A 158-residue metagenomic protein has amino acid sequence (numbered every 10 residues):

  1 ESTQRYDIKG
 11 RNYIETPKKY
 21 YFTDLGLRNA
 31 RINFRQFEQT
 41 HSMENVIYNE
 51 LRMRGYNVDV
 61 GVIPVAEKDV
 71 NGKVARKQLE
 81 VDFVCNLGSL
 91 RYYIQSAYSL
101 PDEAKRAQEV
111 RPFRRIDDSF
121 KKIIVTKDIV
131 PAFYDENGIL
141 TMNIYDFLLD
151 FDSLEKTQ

Functional and structural regions predicted by a protein language model:
E1-R91: Accessory nucleic acid-recognition modules appended to NTPase machines
R11-N12, A75, R114, P131-F133: Short secondary-structure boundary/capping segments
Y21, I94, I123-V125, L140-M142: Hydrophobic/aromatic beta-strand patches that form the interior of the parallel beta-sheet core in alpha/beta enzyme
V62-P64, A97, T126-D128, N143-L148: Residues at the C-termini of beta-strands that transition into short coil/loop
N86-D102, E109: Active-site ExK catalytic segment of metal-dependent nucleases
L100-I129: Basic, amphipathic alpha-helical patches used to engage nucleic acids or provide basic targeting signals, exemplified
I129-Q158: Domain-level recognition of nuclease-like catalytic cores that cleave nucleotide substrates
